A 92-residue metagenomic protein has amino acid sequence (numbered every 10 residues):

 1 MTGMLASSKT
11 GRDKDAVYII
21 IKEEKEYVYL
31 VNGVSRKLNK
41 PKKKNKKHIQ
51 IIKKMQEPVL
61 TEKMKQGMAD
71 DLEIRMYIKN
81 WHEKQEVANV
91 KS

Functional and structural regions predicted by a protein language model:
M1-T2, K9, I19-S92: Ferredoxin-like alpha/beta domains used as RNA- or RNAP-binding modules
G11-K14: Short, charged beta-turn/beta-strand-edge "cap" motif at the junction between a beta-strand and an adjacent loop
